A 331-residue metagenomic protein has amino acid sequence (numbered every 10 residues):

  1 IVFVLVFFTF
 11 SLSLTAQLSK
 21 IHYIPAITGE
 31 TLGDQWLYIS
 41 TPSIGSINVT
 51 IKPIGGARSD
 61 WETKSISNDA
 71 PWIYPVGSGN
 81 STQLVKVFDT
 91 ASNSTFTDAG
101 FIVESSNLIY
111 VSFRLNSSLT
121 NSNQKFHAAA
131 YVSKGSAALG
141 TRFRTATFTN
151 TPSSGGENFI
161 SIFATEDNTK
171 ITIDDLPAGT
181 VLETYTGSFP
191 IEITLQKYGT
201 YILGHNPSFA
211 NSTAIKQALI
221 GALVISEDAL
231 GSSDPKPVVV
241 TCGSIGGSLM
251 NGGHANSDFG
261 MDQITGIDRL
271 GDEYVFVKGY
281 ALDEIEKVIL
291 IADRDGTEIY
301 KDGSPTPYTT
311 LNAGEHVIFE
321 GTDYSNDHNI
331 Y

Functional and structural regions predicted by a protein language model:
I1-S19: Bacterial Sec-dependent N-terminal signal peptides
Q17-Y331: Intrinsically disordered, low-complexity linker/terminal regions across diverse proteins
